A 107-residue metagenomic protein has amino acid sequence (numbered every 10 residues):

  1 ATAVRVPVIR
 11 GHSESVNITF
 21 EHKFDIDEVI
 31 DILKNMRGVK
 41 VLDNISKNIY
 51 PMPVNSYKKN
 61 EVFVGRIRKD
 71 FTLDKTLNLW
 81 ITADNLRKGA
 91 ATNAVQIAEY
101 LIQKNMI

Functional and structural regions predicted by a protein language model:
A1-N78: C-terminal substrate-binding/catalytic lobe of Rossmann-fold NAD(P)-dependent oxidoreductases
E61, R68-I107: NAD(P)-dependent Rossmann-like dehydrogenase/reductase catalytic/cofactor-binding core
